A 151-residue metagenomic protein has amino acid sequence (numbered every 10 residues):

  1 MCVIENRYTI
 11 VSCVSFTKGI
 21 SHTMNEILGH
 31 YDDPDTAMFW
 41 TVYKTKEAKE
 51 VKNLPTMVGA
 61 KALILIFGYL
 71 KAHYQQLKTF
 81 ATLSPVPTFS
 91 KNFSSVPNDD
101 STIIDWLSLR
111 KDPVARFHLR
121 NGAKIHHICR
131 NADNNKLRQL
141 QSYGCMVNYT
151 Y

Functional and structural regions predicted by a protein language model:
M1-Y151: Extended, composition-driven regions rather than compact fold-specific motifs
